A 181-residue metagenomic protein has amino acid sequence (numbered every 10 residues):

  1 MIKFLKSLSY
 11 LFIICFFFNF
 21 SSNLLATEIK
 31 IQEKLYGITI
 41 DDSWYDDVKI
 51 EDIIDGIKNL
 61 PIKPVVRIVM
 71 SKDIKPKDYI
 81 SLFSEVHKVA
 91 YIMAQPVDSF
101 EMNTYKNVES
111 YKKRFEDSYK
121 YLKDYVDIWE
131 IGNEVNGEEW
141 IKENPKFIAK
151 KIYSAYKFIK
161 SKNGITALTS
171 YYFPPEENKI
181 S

Functional and structural regions predicted by a protein language model:
M1-Y10: Bacterial N-terminal signal peptides that target proteins for export
K3, I14-C15, K30: Residues marking helix boundaries in flexible regions
Y10-N19: Bacterial N-terminal signal peptides
I13, L24-L25: Cleavable N-terminal signal peptides
A26-S71: Boundary/entry segment of secreted carbohydrate-active catalytic domains
I29-K30, D52-P61, K77-I92, S118-D124: Acidic (Asp/Glu)-rich catalytic clusters
Y36-I40, P64-I68, I92-P96, D127-I131 (+1 more regions): Hydrophobic faces of well-ordered beta-strands that scaffold small-molecule active sites in alpha/beta enzyme cores
Y45-K49, K75-D78, E101-S181: Active-site cleft segment of glycoside hydrolase catalytic domains centered on the general acid/base Glu
